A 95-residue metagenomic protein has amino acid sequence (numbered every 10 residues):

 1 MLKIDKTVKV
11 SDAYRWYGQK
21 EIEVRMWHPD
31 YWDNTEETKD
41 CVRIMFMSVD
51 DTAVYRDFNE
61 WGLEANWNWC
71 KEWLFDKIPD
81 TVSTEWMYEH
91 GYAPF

Functional and structural regions predicted by a protein language model:
M1-S11: Short, hydrophobic/aromatic-rich segments at coil-to-beta transitions
A13-F95: Acidic, low-complexity, intrinsically disordered interaction modules
